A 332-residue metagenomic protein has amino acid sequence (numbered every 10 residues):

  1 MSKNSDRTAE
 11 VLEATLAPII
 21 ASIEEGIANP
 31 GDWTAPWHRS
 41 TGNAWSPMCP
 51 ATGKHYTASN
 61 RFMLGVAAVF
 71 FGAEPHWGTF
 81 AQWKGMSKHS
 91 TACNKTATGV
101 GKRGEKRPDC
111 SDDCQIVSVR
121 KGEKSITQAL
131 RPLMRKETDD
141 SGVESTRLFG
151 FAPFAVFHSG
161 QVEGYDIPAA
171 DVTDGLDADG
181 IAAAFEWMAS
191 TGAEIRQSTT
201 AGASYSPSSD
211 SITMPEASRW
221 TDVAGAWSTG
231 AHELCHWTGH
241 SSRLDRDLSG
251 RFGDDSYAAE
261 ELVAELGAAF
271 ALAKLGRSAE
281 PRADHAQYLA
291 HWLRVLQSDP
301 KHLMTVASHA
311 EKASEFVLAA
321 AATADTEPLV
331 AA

Functional and structural regions predicted by a protein language model:
M1-A332: N-terminal accessory/interface modules of nucleic-acid-binding and processing proteins
